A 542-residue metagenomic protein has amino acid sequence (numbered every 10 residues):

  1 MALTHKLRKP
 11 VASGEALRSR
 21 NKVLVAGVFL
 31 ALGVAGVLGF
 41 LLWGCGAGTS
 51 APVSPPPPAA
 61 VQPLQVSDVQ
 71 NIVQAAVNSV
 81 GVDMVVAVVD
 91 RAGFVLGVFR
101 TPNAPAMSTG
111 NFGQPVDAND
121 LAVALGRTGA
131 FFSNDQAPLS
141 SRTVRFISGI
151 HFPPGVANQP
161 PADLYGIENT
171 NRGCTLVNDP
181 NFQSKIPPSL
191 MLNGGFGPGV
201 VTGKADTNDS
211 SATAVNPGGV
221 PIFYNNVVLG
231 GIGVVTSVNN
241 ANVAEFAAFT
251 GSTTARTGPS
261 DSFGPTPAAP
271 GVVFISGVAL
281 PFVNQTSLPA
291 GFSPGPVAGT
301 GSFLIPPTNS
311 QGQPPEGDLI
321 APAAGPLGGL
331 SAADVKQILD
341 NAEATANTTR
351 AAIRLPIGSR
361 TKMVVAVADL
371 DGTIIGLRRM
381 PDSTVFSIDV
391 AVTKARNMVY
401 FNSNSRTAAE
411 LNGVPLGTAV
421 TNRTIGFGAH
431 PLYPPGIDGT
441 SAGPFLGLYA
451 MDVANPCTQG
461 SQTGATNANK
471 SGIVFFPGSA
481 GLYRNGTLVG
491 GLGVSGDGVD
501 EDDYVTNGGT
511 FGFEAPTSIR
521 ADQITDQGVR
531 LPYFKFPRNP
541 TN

Functional and structural regions predicted by a protein language model:
M1-V23: N-terminal secretory signal peptides that target proteins for export/translocation
R18, L32-P63: Bacterial Sec-dependent N-terminal signal peptides
A26-A31: Hydrophobic H-region at the start of alpha-helical membrane spans
T49-N542: Flexible, solvent-exposed loop/hinge segments and secondary-structure transition points
